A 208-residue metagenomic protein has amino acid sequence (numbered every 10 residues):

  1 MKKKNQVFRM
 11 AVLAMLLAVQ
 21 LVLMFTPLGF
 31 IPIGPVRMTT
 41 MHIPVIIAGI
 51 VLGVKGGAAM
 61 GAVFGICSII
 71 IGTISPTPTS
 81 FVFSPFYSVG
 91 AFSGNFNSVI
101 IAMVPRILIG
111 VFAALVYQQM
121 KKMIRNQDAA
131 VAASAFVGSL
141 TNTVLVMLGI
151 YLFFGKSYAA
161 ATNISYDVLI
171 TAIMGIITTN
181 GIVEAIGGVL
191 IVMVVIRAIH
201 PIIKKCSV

Functional and structural regions predicted by a protein language model:
M1-V208: Loop-helix junctions at membrane interfaces
